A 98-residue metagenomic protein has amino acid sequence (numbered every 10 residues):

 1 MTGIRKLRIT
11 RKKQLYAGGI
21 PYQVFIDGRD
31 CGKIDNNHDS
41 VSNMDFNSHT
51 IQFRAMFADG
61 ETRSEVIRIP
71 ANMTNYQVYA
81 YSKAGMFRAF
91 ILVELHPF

Functional and structural regions predicted by a protein language model:
M1-F98: Short loop/turn and low-complexity linker motifs enriched in small/turn-promoting residues
